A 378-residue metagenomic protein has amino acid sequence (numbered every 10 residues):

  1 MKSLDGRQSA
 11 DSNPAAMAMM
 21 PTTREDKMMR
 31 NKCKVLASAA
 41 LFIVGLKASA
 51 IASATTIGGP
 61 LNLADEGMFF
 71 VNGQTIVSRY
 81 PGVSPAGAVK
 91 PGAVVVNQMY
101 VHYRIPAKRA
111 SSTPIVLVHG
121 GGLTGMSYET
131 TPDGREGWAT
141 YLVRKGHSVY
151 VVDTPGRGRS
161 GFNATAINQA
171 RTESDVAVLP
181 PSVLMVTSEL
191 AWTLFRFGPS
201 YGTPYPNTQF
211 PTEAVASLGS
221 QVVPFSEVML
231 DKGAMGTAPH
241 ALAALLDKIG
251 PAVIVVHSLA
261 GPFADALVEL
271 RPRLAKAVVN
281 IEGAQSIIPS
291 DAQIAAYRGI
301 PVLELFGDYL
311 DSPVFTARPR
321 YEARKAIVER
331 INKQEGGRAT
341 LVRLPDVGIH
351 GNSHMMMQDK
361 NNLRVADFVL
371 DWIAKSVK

Functional and structural regions predicted by a protein language model:
T55-A110: N-terminal cap/lid segment of alpha/beta-hydrolase-fold proteins
S112-G120: Short beta-strand element of the alpha/beta-hydrolase
G121-D133, A139, R159, D311-V314: Short substrate-entry loop that stabilizes the transition state in hydrolases
A139-R159: Conserved alpha/beta-hydrolase
G236-A252: Conserved acidic catalytic loop of the alpha/beta-hydrolase fold
V255-A264: Gly/Ala-rich beta-loop-alpha elbow adjacent to hydrolase catalytic centers
N280-L344: The feature captures the conserved acid-bearing segment of alpha/beta-hydrolase catalytic domains
M355-K378: Catalytic active-site module of serine/aspartate enzymes centered on a nucleophile-bearing elbow/loop
